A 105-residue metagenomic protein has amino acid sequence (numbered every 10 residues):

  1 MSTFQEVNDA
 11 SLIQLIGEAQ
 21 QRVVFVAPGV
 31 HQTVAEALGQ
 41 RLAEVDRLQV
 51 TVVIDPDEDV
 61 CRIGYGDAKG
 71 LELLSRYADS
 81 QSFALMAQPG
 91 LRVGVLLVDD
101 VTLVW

Functional and structural regions predicted by a protein language model:
M1-E6: Glycine-rich phosphate-binding "P-loop"
V7, G29, Q88-R92: Short beta->alpha linker loops
D9-A78: Primarily the HKD phosphodiesterase
F83-W105: HKD (HxKxxxxD) catalytic microenvironment of the phospholipase D
